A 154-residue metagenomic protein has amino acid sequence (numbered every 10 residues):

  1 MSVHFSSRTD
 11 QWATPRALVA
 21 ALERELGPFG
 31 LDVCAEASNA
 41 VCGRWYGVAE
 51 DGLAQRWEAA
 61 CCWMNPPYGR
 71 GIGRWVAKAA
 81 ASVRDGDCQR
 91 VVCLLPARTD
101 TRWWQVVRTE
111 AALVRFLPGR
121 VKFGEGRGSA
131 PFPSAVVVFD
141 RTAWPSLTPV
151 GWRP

Functional and structural regions predicted by a protein language model:
M1-P154: Class I S-adenosyl-L-methionine-dependent methyltransferase catalytic core
